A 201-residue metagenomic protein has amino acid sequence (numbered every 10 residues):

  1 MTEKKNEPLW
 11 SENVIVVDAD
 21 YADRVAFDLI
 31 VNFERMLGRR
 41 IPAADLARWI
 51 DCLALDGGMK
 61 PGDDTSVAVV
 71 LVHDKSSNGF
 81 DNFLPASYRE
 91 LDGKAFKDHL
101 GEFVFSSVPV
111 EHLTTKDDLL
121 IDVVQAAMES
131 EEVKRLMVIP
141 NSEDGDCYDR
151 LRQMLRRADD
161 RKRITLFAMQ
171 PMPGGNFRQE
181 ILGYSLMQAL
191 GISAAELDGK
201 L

Functional and structural regions predicted by a protein language model:
T2-V108: Domain-level signal for Mg2+-assisted phosphodiester chemistry and nucleotide/NA-binding surfaces in nucleic-acid
D98-L201: Nuclease catalytic cores that cleave nucleic-acid phosphodiester bonds, predominantly acidic two-metal-ion
